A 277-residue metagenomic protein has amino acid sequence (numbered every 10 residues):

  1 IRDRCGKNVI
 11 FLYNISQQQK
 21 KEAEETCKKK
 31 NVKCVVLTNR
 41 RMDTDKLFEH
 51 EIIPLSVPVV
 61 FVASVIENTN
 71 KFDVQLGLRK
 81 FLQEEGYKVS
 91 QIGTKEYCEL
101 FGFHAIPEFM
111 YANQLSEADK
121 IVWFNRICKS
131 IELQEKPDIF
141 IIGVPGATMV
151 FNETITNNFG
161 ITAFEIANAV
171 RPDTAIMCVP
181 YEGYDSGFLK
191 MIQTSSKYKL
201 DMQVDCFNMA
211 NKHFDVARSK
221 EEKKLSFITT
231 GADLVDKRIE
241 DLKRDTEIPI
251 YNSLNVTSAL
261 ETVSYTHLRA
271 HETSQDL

Functional and structural regions predicted by a protein language model:
G6, E135-D138, P172: Short, high-confidence coil segments that cap the C-terminus of an alpha-helix and link into the following beta-strand
I10-N14, V62-T69, Q114-A118: Flexible, glycine/proline-enriched loop segments at strand-loop-helix junctions that form or flank small-ligand binding
F11-E24, K28, V35, N39-M42 (+2 more regions): Conserved catalytic-core segment of NTP-binding enzymes
V35-L37, I248-V256: Short acidic-hydrophobic, aromatic-tinged amphipathic segments that line or gate anion-handling sites
F48-E85: Walker A (P-loop) phosphate-binding motif
E85-E99: Short beta-strand-centered segment that lines the nucleotide-binding/catalytic pocket of NTP-utilizing
A105-I139: Conserved nucleotide-sensing/catalytic segment adjacent to the nucleotide-binding pocket in NTP-handling enzymes
T266-T273: Conserved small/polar residues in nucleotide/adenosyl-binding loops
